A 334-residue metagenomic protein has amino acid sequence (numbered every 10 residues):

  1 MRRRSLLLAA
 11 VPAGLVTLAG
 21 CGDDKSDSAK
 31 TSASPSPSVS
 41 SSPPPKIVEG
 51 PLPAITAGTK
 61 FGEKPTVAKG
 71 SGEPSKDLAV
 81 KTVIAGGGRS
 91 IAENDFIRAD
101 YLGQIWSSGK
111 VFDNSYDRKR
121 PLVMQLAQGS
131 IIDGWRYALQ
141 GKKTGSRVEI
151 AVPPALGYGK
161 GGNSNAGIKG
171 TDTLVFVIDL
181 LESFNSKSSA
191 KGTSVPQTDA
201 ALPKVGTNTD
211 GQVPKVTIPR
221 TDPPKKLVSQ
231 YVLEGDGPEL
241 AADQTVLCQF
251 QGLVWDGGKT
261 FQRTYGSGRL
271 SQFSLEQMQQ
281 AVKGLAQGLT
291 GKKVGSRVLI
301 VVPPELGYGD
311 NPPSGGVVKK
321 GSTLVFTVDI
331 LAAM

Functional and structural regions predicted by a protein language model:
R2-M334: Cross-family detector of peptidyl-prolyl cis-trans isomerase
